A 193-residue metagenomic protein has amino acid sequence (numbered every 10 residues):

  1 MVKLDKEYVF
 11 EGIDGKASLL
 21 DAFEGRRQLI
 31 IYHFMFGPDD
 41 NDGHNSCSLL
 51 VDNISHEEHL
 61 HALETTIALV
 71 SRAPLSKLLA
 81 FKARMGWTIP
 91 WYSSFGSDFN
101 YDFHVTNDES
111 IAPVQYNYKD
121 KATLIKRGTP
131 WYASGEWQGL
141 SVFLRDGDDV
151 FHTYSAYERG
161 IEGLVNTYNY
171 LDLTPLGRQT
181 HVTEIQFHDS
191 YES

Functional and structural regions predicted by a protein language model:
M1-L29, F34-L63, A80-G86, P90 (+1 more regions): Non-globular targeting/processing and membrane-anchoring segments
I67-R72: Short internal beta-strands
L75: Duplex nucleic acid-engaging cores and interfaces of nucleic-acid transaction enzymes
